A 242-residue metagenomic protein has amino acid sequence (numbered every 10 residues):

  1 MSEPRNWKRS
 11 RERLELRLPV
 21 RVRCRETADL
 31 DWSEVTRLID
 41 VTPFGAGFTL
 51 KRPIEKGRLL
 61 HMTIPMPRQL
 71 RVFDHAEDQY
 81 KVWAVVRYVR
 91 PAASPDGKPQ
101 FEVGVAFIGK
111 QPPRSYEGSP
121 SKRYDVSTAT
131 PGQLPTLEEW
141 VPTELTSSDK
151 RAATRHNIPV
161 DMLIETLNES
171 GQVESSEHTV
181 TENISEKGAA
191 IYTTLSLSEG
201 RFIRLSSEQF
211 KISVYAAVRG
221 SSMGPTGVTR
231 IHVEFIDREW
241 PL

Functional and structural regions predicted by a protein language model:
M1-L242: Structured alpha-helical
